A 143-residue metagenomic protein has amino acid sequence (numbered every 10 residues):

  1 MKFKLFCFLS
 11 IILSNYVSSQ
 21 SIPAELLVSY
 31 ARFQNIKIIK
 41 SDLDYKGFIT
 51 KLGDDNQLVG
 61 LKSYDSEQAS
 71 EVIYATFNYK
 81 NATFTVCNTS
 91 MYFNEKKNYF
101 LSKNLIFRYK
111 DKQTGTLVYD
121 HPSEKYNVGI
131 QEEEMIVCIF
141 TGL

Functional and structural regions predicted by a protein language model:
M1-P23: Bacterial Sec-dependent N-terminal signal peptides
L5-F6, T85, I136: Secreted/extracellular small peptides and ectodomain modules produced from precursors
Q20-K80: N-terminal leader/targeting segments
L52, Q68-L117: Long, charged/polar, surface-exposed segments that mediate recognition or autoinhibition
G60-S66, Y119-H121, F140: Short beta-strand element of the conserved SAM-dependent methyltransferase core
V118-E134: Short, exposed beta-strand-loop hairpins at the edges of beta-sheets in extracellular/periplasmic proteins
Q131-L143: Short, low-complexity, Pro/Ser/Thr/Gly-rich segments in the mature regions of secreted, periplasmic
